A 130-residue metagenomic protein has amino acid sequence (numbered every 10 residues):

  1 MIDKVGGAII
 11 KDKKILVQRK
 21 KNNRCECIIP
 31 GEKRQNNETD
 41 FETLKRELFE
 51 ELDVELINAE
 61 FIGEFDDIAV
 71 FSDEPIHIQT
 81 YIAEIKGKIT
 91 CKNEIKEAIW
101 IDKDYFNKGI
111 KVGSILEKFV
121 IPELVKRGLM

Functional and structural regions predicted by a protein language model:
M1-I29: N-terminal strand-loop-strand
I2, I10, I29, F41 (+2 more regions): Short connector loops at helix/strand junctions that flank enzyme active sites, especially segments positioning acidic
D3, D66-I89, I99, K103-D104: Active-site-adjacent beta-strand/loop module that shapes the phosphate/pyrophosphate-binding cleft
I10-I15, N23-R24, Q35-N36, D67 (+1 more regions): Short, charged/polar surface micro-motifs in flexible loops or helix N-caps
I29-G63: The catalytic Nudix box helix
R34, L56, F65, I85 (+2 more regions): Hydrophobic pocket-lining residues within nucleotide cofactor-binding pockets
T80-I82, T90-E123: NUDIX/MutT-family hydrolases
